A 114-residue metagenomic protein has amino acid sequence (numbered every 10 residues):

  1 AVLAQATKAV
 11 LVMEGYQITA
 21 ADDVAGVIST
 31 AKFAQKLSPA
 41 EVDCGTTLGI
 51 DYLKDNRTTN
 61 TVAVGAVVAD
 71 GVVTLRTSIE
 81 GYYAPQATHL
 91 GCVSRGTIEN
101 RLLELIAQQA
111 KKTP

Functional and structural regions predicted by a protein language model:
A1-P114: Ser/Thr-rich, low-complexity intrinsically disordered terminal regions
